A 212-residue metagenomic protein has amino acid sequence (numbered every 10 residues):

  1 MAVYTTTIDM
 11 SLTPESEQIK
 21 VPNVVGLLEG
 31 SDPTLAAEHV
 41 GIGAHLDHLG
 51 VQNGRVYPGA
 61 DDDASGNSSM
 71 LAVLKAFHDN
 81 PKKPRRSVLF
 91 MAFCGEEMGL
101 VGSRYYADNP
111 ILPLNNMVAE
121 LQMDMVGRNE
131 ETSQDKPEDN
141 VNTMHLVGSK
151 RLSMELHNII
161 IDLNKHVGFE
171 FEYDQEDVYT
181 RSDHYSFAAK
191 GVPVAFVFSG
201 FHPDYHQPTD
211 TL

Functional and structural regions predicted by a protein language model:
M1, F93-G200: Metal-dependent peptidase/peptidase-like ectodomains
M1-G59, A72-K75, D79-K82: Soluble metallo-hydrolase cores and metallopeptidase-like ectodomains found primarily in the secretory/periplasmic
S11-E15, G54-D63, A92, N142-K150 (+2 more regions): Second-shell loop/turn segments in exported
A36-H39, Q52-R55, L100-R104, T132-Q134 (+1 more regions): Short, solvent-exposed loop/turn and secondary-structure capping segments
H39-G43, R85-C94, A119-L121: Beta-strand segments within the central parallel beta-sheet cores of soluble alpha/beta enzyme folds
G43-G50, M125, F198-H202: Short, small-residue-rich loop/turn micro-motifs
K75, F198-L212: His/Asp/Glu-rich mid-to-C-terminal helical/loop segments that flank catalytic regions of hydrolases
K75-V88, P113-N115: Phosphate-handling active-site elements
